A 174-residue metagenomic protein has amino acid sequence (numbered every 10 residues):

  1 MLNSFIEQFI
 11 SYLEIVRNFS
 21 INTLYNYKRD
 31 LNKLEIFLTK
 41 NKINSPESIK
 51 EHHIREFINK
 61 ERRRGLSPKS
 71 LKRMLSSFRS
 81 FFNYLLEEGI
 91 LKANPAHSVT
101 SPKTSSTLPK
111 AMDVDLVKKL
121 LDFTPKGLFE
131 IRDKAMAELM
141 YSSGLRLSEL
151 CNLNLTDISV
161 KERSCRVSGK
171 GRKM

Functional and structural regions predicted by a protein language model:
M1-M174: Conserved catalytic core of the tyrosine transesterase superfamily
